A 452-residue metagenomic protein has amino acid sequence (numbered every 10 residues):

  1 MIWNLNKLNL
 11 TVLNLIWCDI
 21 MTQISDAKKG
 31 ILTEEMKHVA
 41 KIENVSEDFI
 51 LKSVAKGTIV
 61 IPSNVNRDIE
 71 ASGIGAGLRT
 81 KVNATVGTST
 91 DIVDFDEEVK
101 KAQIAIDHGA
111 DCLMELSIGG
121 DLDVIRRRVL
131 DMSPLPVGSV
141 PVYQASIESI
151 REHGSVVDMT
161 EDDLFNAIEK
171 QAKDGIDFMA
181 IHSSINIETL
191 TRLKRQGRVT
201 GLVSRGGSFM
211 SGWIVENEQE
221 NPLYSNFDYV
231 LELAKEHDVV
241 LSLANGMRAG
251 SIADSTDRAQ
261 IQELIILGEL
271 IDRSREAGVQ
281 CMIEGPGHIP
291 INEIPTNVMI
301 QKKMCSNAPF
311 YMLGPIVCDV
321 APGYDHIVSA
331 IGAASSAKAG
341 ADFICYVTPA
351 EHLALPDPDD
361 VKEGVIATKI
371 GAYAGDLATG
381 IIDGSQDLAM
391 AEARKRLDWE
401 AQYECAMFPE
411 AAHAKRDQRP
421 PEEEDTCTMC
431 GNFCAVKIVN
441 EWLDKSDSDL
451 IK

Functional and structural regions predicted by a protein language model:
T22, D26, E34, H38-F310 (+2 more regions): Alpha/beta enzyme core
I176-M179, S183-I185, G323-V347, D425-I438: Conserved phosphate/anionic-ligand binding catalytic regions in large, soluble enzymes, centered on
T191-E218, A249-S255, L355-K452: Catalytic or ion-coupling anion/metal-binding cores of large enzyme and transporter domains
V320-S329, A334-I381: C-terminal catalytic subdomain
